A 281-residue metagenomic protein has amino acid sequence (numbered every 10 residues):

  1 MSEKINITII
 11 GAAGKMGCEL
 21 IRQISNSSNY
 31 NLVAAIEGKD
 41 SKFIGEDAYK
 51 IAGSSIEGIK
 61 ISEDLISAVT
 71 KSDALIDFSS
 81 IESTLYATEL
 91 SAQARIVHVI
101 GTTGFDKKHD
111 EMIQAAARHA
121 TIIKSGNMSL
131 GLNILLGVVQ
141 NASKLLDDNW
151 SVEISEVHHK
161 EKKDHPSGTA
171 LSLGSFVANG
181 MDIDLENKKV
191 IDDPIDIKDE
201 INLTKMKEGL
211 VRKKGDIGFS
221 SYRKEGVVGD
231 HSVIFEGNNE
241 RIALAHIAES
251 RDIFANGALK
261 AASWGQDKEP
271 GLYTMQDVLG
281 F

Functional and structural regions predicted by a protein language model:
E3, T8-I66, D148-F281: C-terminal substrate-binding/catalytic lobe of Rossmann-fold NAD(P)-dependent oxidoreductases
V33, S62, V97-V99, T121-I123: Structural detector of well-ordered beta-strand residues that form the stable sheet scaffold of enzyme domains
G38, T103-F105, N127-M128, V157-H159: Short, ordered loop/turn segments at secondary-structure junctions
S72: An anion/phosphate-binding loop that grips the pyrophosphate of nucleotide cofactors and donors
L75-I76: N-terminal Rossmann-like NAD(P) cofactor-binding module of classical short-chain dehydrogenase/reductase
S79-S80, R223: Short glycine-/small-residue-rich Rossmann-like dinucleotide-binding loops
L85-A94, G101-I122, N133, N141-A142: Rossmann-fold NAD(P)-binding glycine/threonine-rich loop
I134-N149, H165: Rossmann-like NAD(P)H-binding beta-loop-alpha module
